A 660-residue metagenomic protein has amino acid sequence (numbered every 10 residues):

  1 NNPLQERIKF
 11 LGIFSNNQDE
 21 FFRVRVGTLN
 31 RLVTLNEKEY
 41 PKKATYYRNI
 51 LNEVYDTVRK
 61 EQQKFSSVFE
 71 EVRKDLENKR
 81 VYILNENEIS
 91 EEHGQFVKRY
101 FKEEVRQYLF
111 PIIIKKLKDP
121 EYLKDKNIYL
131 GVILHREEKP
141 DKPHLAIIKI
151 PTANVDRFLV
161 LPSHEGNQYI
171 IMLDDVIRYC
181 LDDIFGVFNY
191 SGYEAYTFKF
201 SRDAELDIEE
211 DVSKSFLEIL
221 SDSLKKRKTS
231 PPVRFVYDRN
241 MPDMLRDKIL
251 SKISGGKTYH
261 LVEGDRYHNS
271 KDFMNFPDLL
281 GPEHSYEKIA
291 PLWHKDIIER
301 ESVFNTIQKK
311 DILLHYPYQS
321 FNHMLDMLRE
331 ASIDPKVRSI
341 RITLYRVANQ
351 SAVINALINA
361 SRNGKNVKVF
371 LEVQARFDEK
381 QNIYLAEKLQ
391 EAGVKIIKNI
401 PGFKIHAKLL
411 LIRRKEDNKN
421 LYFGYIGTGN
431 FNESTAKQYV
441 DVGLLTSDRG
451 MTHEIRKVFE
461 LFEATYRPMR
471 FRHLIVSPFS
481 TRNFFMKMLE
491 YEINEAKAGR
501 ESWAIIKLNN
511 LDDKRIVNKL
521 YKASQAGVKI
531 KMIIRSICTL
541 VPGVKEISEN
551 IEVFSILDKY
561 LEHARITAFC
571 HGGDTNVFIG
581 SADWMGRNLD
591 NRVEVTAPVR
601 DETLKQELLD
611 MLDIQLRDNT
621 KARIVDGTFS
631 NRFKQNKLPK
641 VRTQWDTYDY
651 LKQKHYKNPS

Functional and structural regions predicted by a protein language model:
N1-A504, K522-A526, C538-S660: N-terminal localization/anchoring segments of enzymes in phospholipid and broader phosphate metabolism
I516: Polyanion-binding catalytic cores of nucleic-acid enzymes and NTP/SAM-utilizing transferases
K529-I533: Hydrophobic alpha/beta core scaffold segments
